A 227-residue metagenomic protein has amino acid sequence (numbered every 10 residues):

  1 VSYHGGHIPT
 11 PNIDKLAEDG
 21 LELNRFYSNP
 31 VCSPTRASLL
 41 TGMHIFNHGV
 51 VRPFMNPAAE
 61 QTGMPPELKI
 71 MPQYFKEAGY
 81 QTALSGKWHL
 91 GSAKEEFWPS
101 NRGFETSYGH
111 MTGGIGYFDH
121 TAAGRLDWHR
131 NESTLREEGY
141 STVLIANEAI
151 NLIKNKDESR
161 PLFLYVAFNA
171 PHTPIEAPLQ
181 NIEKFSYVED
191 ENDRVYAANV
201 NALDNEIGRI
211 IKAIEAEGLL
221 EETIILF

Functional and structural regions predicted by a protein language model:
V1-F227: Formylglycine-dependent sulfatase
